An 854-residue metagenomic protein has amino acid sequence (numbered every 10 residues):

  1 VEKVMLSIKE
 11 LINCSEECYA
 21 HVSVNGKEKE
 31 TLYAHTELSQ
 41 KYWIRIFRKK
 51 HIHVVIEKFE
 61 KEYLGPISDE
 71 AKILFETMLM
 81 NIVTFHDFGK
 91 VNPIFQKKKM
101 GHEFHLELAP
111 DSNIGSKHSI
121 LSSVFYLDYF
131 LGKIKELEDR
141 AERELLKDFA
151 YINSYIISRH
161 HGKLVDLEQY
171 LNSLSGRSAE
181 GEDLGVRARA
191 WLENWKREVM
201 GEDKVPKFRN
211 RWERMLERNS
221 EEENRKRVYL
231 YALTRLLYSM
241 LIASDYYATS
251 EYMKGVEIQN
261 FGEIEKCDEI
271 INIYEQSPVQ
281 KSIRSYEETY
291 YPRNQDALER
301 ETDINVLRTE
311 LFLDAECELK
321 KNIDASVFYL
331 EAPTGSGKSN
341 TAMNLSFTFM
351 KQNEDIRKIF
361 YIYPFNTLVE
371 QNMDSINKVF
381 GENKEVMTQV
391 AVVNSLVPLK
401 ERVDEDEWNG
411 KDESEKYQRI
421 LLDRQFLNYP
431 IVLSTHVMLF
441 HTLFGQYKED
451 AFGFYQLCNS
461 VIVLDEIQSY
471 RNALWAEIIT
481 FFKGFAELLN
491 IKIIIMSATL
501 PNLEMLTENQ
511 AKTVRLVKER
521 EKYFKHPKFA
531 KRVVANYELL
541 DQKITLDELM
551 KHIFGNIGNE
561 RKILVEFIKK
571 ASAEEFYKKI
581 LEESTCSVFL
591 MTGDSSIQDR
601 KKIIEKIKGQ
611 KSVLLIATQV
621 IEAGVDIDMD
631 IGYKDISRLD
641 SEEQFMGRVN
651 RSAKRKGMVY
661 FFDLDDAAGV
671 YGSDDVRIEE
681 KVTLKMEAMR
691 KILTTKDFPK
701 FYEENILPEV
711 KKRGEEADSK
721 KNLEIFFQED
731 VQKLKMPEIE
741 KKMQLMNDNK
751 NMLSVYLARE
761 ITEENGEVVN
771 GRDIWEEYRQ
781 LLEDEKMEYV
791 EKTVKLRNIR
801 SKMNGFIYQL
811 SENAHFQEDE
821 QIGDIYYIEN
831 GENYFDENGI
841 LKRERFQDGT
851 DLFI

Functional and structural regions predicted by a protein language model:
E2-S285: Accessory nucleic-acid engagement/destabilization modules that flank
I323-S346: Walker A/P-loop
R357-F380, N394-V397: Conserved Walker A/P-loop ATP-binding site and its immediately adjacent core in helicase/helicase-like ATPase domains
N383-F444: Inter-Walker segment of RecA-like/P-loop motor cores
V392-V403, I568-A571, V588-K602, T618-E622: Conserved helicase motor
V437, D450-G484: SF2 helicase catalytic motif II
A486, K551-E560, E566, A571 (+4 more regions): C-terminal helicase lobe and adjacent C-terminal extensions/tails of nucleic-acid helicase motors
T499-N556: Interdomain hinge/linker at the junction between the two RecA-like core domains of SF2 helicases
